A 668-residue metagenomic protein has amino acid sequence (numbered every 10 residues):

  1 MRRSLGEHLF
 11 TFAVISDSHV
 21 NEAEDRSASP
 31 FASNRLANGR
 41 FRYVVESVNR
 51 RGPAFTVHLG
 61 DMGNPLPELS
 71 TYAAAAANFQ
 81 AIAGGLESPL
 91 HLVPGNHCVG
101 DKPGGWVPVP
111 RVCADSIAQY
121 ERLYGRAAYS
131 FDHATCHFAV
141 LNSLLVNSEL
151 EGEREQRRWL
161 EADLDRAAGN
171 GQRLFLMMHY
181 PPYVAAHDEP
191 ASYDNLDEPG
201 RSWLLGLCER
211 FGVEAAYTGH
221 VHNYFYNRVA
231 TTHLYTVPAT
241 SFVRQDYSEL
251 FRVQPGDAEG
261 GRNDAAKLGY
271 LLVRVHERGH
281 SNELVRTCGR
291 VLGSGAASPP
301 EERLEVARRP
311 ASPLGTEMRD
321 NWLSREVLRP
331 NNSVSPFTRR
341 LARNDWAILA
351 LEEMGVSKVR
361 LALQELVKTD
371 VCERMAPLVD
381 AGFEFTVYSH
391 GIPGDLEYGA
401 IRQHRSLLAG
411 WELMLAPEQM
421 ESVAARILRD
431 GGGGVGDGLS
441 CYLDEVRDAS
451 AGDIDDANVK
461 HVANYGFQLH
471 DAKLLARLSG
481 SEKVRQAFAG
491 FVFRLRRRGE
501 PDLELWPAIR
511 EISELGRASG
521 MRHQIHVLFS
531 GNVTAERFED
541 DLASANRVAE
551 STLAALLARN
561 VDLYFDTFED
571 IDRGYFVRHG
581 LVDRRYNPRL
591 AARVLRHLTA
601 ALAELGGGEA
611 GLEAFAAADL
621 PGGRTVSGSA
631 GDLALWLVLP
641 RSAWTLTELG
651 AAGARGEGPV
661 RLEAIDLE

Functional and structural regions predicted by a protein language model:
M1-L69: N-terminal active-site segment of His-dependent metallophosphoesterases
R2-S4, F31, P67-R173, D194 (+5 more regions): Extended active-site neighborhood of metal-dependent phosphoesterases/phosphodiesterases
E7, G260-G315: A short C-terminal boundary segment appended to hydrolase-like catalytic domains
V44-V57, T338-V367, P377, A381-T386 (+1 more regions): Catalytic domains of carbohydrate-active enzymes, especially glycoside hydrolases
R154, C372-A376, A381-F383, Y388 (+4 more regions): Glycoside hydrolase catalytic-domain groove-lining segments
A185, Q245, L250, L439 (+4 more regions): Active-site clefts of carbohydrate-active enzymes
N332, E536-R593, E609-F615: Aromatic/acidic polysaccharide-binding cleft in carbohydrate-active enzymes
E609-P659, E668: Carbohydrate-binding surface patches
